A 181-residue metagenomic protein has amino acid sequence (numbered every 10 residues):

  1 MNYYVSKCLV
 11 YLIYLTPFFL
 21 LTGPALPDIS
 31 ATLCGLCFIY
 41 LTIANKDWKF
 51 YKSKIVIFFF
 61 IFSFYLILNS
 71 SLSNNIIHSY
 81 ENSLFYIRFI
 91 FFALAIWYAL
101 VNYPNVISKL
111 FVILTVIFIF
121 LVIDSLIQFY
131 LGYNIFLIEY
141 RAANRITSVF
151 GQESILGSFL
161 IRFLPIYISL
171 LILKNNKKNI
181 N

Functional and structural regions predicted by a protein language model:
M1-H78, Y98-S108, V112, L170-I180: Transmembrane signal-anchor hairpin modules in multi-pass inner-membrane enzymes, especially those that act on
Y4-K7, F85, A142, F159: Short alpha-helical segments used as structural interaction elements across diverse proteins
T16, I67, S108-R141, S148-N181: Alpha-helical transmembrane segments of multi-pass inner-membrane proteins
P27-L41, E81-L94, Q128, I155-L170: Hydrophobic core segments of transmembrane alpha-helices in multi-pass, intramembrane catalytic enzymes
F60-F64, F89-A93, I117-V122: Small-residue-rich segments of transmembrane alpha-helices in multi-pass membrane proteins, especially helix faces
H78-F85, R141-T147: Non-cytosolic membrane-interface motifs at loop->transmembrane helix junctions
